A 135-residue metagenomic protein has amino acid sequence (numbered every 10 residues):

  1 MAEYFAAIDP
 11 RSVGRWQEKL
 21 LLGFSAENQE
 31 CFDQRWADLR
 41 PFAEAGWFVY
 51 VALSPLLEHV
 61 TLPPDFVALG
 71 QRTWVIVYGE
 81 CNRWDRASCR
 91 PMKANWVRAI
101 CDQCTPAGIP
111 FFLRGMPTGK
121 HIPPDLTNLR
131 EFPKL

Functional and structural regions predicted by a protein language model:
M1-P110: Conserved AdoMet/S-adenosylmethionine-binding subsite of the radical SAM
P117-L135: C-terminal accessory extensions appended to soluble enzyme cores
